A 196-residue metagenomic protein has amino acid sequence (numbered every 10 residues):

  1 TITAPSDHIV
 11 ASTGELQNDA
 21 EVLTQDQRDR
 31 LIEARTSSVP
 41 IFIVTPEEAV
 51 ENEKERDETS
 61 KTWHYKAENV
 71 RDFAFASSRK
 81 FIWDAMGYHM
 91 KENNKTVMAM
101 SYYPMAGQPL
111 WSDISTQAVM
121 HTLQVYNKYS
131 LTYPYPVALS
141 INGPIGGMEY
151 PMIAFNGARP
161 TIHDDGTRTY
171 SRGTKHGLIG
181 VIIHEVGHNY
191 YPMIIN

Functional and structural regions predicted by a protein language model:
T1-I183: Hydrophobic helix-coil surface modules that form long, contiguous segments used for peptide/substrate interaction
V186-N196: Catalytic Zn2+-binding segment of zinc metalloproteases
